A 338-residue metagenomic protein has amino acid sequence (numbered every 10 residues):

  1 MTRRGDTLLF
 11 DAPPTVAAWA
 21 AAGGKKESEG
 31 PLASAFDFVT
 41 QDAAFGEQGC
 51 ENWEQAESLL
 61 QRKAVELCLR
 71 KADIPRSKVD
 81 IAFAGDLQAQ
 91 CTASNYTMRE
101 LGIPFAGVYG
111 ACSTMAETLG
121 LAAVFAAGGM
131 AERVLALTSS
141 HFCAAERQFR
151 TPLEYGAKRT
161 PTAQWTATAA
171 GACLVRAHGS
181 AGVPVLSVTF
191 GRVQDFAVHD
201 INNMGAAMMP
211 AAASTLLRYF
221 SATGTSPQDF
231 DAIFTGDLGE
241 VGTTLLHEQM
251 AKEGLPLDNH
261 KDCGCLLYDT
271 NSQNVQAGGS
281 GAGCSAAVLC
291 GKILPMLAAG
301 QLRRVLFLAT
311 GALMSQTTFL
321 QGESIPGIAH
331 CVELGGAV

Functional and structural regions predicted by a protein language model:
M1-F83, L87-A106, G171-V338: Conserved "HGTGT" condensation-loop signature of ketosynthase/thiolase-family condensing enzymes that catalyze
N95-R147, T151-A163: A generic, well-ordered mixed alpha/beta core segment in the N-terminal half of proteins
P161-A170, L174: Phosphate/pyrophosphate-binding betaalpha-module
